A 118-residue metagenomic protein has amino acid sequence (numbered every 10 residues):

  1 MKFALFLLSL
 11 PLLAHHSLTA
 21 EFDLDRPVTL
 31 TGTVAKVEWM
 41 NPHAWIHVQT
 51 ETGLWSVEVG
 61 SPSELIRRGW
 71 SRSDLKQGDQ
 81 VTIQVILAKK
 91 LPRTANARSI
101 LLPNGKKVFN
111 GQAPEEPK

Functional and structural regions predicted by a protein language model:
F3-L13: Sec-dependent N-terminal signal peptides
L13-V28: Short boundary/loop segments of OB/S1/cold-shock single-stranded nucleic-acid-binding domains
G32-V34: Conserved hydrophobic positions within beta-strands
M40-Q49: Short aromatic-glycine-enriched beta-strand elements
G53-P62: A short macromolecule-binding patch
R67-T82: Short nucleic-acid-contacting surface segments enriched for D/E, G, S/T with interspersed K/R
A88-Q112: OB-fold/S1-family single-stranded nucleic acid-binding modules
